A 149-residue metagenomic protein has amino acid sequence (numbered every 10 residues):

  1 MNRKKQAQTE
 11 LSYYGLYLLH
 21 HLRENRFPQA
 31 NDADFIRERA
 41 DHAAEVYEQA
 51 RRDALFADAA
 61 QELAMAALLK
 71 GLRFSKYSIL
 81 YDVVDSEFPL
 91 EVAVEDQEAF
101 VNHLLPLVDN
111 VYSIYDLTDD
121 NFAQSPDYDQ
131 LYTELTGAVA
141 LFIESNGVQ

Functional and structural regions predicted by a protein language model:
M1-Q149: C-terminal alpha-helical interaction appendages
